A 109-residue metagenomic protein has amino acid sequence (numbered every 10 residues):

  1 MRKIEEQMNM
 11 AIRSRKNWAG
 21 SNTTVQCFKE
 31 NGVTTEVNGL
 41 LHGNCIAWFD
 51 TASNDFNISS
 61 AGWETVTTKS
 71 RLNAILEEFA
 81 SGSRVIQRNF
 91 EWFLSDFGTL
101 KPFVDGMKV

Functional and structural regions predicted by a protein language model:
M1-V109: Terminal leader/tail segments of proteins
